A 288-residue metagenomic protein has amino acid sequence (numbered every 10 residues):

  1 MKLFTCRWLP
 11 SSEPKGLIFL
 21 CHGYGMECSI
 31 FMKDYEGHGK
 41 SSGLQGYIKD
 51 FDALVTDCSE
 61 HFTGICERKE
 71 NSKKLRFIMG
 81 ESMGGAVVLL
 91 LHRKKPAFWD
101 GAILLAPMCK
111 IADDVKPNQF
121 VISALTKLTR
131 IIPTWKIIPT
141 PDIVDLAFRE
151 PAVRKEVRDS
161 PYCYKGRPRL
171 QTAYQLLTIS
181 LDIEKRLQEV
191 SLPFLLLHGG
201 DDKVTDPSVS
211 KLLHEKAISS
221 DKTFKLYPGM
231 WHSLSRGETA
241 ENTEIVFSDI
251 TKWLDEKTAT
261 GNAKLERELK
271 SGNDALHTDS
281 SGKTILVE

Functional and structural regions predicted by a protein language model:
M1-L9: A short loop-to-beta-strand scaffold at the N-terminal edge of the catalytic core in hydrolase folds
L9-H38, S42: Short, surface-exposed "cap/lid" segments of acyl-processing enzymes
H38-K74, A240-I245: Catalytic nucleophile-loop/oxyanion-hole region of alpha/beta-hydrolase and closely related hydrolase-like folds
E81-P168, T172: Alpha/beta-hydrolase-fold enzymes
V190, L196-H198, D202: Short beta-strand/loop motif that positions the catalytic acidic residue of the alpha/beta-hydrolase fold
L192, D206-E215: Short alpha-helix in the alpha/beta-hydrolase fold that links the catalytic acid
K211, E215-S233: Catalytic histidine neighborhood in serine/cysteine hydrolases with alpha/beta-hydrolase-type architecture
P228-E288: Catalytic active-site module of serine/aspartate enzymes centered on a nucleophile-bearing elbow/loop
